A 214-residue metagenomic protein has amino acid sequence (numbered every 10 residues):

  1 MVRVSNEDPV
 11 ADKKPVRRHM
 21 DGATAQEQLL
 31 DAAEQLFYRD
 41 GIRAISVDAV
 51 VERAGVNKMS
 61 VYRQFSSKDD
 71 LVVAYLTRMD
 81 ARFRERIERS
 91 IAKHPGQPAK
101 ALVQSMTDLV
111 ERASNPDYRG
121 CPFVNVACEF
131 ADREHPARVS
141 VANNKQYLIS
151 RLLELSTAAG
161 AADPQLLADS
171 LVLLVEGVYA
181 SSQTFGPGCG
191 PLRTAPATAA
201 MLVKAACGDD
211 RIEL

Functional and structural regions predicted by a protein language model:
M1-D40, A44-V56, D70-V73: Basic, helix-initiating cap at the start of DNA-binding domains
L30, R84, V103, Q146-L153 (+2 more regions): An amphipathic alpha-helix signature
G55-F65: Short hydrophobic/aromatic patch on the recognition helix
V72-M79, R86: Alpha-helical DNA-contacting segments of helix-turn-helix folds
A74, E88-Y118, A168-L171: Hydrophobic alpha-helical connector segments
K100-A101, N115-P136: Amphipathic alpha-helical segments used for helix-helix packing
P136-A142, A158-L214: Hydrophobic/aromatic-rich alpha-helical bundle segments in the mid-to-C-terminal region
